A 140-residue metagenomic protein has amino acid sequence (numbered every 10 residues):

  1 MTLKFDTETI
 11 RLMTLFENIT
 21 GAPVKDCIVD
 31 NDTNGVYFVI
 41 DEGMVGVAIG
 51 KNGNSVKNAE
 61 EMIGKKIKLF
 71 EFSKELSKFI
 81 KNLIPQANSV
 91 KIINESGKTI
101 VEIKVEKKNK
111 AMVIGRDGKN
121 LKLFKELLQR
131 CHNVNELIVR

Functional and structural regions predicted by a protein language model:
M1-R140: RNA-contacting regions in translation and RNA-metabolism proteins, encompassing KH/S1 modules where present
